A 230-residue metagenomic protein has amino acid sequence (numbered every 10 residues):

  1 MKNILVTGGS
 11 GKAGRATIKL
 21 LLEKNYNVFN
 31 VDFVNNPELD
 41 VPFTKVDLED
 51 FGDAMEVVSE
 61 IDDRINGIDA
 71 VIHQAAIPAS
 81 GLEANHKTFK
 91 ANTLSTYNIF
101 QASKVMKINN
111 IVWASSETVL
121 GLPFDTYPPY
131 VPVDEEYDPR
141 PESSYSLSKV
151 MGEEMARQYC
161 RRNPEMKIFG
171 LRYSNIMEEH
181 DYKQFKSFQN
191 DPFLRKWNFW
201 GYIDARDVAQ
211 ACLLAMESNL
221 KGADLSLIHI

Functional and structural regions predicted by a protein language model:
I4-K24: N-terminal Rossmann NAD(P)H-binding glycine-rich loop of SDR-like oxidoreductase domains
E38-F51: Rossmann-fold cofactor-recognition segment
L48-A91: NAD(P)H-binding glycine-rich loop region in Rossmannoid oxidoreductase-like domains and their noncatalytic homologs
N66, E83-V112: NAD(P)-cofactor binding segment of oxidoreductase domains
K90, T126-N163, K167-I168: Catalytic helix-loop patch of NAD(P)-dependent Rossmann-fold dehydrogenases
N98-E142: Conserved Rossmann-fold NAD(P)-dependent oxidoreductase catalytic core, especially the SDR/UDP-sugar
I176-E179, F185-D191, F199-D224: Alpha-helical substrate-binding/gating segment
H229-I230: Conserved small/polar residues in nucleotide/adenosyl-binding loops
